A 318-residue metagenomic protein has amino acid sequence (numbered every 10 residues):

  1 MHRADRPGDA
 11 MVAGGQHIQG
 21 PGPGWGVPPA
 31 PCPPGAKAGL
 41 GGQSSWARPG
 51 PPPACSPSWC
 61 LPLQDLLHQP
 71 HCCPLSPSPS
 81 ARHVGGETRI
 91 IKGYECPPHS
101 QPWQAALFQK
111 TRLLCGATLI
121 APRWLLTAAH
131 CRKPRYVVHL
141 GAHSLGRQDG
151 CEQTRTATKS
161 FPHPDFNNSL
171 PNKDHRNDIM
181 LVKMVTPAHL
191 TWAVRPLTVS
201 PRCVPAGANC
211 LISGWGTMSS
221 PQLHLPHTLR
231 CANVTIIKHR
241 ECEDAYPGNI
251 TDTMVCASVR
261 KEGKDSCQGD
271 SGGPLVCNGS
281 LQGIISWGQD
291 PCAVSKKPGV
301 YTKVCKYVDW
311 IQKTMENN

Functional and structural regions predicted by a protein language model:
M1-W25, C32-G35, G39, W46 (+1 more regions): Extracellular "complement/coagulation-type" protease architecture
